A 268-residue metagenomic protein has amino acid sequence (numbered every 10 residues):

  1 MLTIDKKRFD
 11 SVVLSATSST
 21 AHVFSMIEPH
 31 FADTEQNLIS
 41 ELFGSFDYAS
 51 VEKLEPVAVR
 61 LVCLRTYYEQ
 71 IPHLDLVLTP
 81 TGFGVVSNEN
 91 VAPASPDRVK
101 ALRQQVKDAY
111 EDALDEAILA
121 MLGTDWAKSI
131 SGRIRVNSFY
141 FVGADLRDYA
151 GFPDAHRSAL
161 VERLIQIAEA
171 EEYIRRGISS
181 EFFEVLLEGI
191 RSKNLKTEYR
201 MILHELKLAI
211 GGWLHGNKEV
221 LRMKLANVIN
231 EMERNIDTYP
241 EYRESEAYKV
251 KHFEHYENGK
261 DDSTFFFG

Functional and structural regions predicted by a protein language model:
M1-R60, H73-G268: Conserved short "hinge" loops at termini or chain/domain junctions
